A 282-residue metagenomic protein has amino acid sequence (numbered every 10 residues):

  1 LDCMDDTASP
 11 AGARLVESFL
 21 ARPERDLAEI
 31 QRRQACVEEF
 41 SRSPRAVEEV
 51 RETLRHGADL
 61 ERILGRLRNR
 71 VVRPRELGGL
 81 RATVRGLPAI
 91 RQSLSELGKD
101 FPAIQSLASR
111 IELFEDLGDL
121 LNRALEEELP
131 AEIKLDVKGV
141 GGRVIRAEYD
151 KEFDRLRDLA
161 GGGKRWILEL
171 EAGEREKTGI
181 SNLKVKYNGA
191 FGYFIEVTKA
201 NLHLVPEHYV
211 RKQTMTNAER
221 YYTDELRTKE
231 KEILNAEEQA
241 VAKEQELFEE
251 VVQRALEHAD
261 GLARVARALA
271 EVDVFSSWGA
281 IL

Functional and structural regions predicted by a protein language model:
L1-L282: Alpha-helical coupling/stalk and coiled-coil linker elements that connect catalytic or binding modules and transmit
